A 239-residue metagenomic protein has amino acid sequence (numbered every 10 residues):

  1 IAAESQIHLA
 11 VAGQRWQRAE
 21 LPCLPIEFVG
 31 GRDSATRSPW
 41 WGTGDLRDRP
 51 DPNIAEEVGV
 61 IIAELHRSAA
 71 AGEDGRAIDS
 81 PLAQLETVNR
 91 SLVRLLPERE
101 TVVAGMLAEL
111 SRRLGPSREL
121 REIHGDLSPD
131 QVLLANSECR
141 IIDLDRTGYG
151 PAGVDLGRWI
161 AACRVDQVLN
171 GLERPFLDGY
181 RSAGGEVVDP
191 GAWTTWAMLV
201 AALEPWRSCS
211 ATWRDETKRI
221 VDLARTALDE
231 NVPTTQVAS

Functional and structural regions predicted by a protein language model:
I1-G75: ATP-binding pocket architecture of kinase catalytic cores
A2-E4, R32-D33, P97, T101 (+2 more regions): Regulatory N- and C-terminal appendages and interdomain linkers associated with kinase/kinase-like NTP transferase
E4-I7, V11, V58-H66, V103-L110 (+3 more regions): Structural preference for long, well-ordered alpha-helical segments in enzyme cores
W16, D45-N53, S117-E119, I123 (+3 more regions): Short, contiguous acidic/charged loop-to-helix segments that flank catalytic cores in large enzymes
A70-H124, I220, A224, N231 (+1 more regions): An alpha-helical support segment within catalytic cores of ATP-dependent transferases
P81, L85-R90, T194-A201, R207: Long, C-terminal catalytic modules of enzymes
S111-V154: Active-site acidic catalytic loop and adjacent metal/ATP-binding pocket of ATP-dependent phosphoryl transfer enzymes
G153-G185, W196-W213, L223: Active-site activation/catalytic loop segments of kinase-like enzymes and analogous catalytic loops in related
